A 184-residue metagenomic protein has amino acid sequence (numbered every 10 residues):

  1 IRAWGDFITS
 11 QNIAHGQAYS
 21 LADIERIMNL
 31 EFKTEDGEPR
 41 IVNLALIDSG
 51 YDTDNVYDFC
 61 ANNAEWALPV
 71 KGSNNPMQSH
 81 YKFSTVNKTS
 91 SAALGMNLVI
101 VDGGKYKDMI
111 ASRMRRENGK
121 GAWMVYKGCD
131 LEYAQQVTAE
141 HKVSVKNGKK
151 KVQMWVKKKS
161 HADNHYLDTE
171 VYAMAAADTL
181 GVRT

Functional and structural regions predicted by a protein language model:
I1-A45, H80: Nucleic-acid-processing active sites and adjacent nucleic-acid-binding tracks, predominantly divalent metal-dependent
Q17-L21, E38-R40, S49-T53, G103 (+1 more regions): Active-site-proximal structural scaffolding
N43-G50, V70-K71: Short His-Asn-centered micro-motif
T53-T184: C-terminal nuclease/phosphodiesterase catalytic domains that cleave nucleic-acid phosphodiester bonds
